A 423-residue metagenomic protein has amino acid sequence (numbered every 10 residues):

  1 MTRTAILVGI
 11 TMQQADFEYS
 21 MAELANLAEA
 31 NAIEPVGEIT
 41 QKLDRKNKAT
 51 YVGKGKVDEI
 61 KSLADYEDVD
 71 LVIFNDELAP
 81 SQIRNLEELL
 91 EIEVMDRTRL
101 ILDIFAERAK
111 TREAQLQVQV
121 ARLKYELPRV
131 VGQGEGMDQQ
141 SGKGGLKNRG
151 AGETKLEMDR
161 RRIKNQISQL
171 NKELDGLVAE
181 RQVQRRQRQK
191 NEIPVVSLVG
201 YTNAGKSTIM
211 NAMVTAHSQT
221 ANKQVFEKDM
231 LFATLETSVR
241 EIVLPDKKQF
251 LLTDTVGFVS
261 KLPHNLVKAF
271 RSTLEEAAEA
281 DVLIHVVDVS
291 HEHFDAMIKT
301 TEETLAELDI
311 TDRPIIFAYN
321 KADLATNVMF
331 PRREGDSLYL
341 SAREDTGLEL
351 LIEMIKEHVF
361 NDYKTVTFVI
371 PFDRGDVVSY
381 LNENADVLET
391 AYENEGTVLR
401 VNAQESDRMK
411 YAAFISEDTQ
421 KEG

Functional and structural regions predicted by a protein language model:
M1-D103, I415, T419-G423: N-terminal accessory targeting/assembly segments
T11-A15, L43-R45, E77-A79, R99-L102 (+6 more regions): Conserved nucleotide-binding/hydrolysis micro-motifs of P-loop NTPases
Y19-A22, R45-D58, E236, V256-E279 (+1 more regions): Switch II of P-loop NTPase G domains
A25-L27, K61-S62, L78-E91, K247-K248 (+1 more regions): Conserved C-terminal guanine-recognition region of P-loop GTPase G domains, centered on the G4
L27-E34, L63-E67, L71, L89-E93 (+13 more regions): Conserved, well-folded catalytic cores of nucleic-acid-processing and energy-transducing macromolecular machines
E93-E107, E113-G144, T311-I316, K321-F372: Canonical P-loop GTPase G-domain recognition
Q139, K143-H264: Conserved G1/Walker A P-loop phosphate-binding module
D362-G423: NTP-binding/hydrolysis catalytic cores, primarily Walker-type P-loop NTPases
